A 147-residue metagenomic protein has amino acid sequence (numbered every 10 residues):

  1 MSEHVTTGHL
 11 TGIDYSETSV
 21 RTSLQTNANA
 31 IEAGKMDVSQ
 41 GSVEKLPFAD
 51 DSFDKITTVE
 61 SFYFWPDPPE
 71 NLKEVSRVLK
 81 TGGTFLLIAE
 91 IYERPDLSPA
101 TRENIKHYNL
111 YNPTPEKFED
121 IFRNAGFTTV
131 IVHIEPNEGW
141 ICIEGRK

Functional and structural regions predicted by a protein language model:
M1-K45: Class I SAM-dependent methyltransferase SAM/SAH-binding core
Y15-N27, N71, L87-A89, G139-I141: Ligand-binding pocket scaffold of soluble enzyme catalytic domains
E44-I56: A short acidic, Gly/Pro-enriched loop at the edge of an enzyme's catalytic core that lines a small-molecule cofactor
K55-P68: A short SAM/SAH-binding and catalytic strip from SAM-dependent methyltransferases
P69-T84: A short glycine-rich, Lys/Arg-flanked "PGG" loop and its adjoining helix->strand segment in the class I
T84-P115: Conserved class I S-adenosyl-L-methionine
A125-K147: Core SAM-dependent methyltransferase catalytic element
